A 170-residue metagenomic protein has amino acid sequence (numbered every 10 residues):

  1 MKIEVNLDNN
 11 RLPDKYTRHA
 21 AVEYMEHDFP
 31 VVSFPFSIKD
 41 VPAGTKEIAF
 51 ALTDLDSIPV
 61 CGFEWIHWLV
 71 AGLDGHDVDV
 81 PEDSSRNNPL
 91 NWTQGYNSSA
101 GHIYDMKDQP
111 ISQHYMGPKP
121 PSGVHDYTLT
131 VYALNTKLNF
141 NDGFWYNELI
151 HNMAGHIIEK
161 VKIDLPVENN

Functional and structural regions predicted by a protein language model:
M1-N170: N-terminus-centered regions that define maturation/targeting leaders and the start of the first functional domain
